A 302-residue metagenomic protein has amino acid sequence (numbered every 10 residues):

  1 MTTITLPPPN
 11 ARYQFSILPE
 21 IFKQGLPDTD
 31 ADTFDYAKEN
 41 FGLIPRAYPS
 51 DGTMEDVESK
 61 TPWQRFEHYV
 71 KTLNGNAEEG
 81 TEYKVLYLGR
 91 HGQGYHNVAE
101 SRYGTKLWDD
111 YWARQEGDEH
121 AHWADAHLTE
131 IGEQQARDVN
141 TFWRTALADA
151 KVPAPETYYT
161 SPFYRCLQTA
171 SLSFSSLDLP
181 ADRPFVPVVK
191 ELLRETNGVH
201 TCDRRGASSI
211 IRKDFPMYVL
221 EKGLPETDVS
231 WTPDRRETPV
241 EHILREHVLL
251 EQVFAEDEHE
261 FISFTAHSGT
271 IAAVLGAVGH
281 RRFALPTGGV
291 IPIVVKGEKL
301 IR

Functional and structural regions predicted by a protein language model:
T2-F185, V189, R212, P239-E246: Active-site-proximal alpha-helix that buttresses catalytic centers in soluble enzyme cores
G92-Y95, F163-C166, L193-E195, V229 (+2 more regions): Short, solvent-exposed loop/turn segments at secondary-structure junctions
N97-R102, V199-D203, A277: Short aromatic-enriched loop/helix-cap "lid" or pocket-rim segments at secondary-structure transitions that line
V188-G198, R204-R235: Histidine/lysine/aspartate-rich catalytic loop segments that bind and position anionic ligands
T232-V240, I271: Regulatory modules of eukaryotic transcription factors, especially in plants
H242-E258: A short, acidic, amphipathic alpha-helical segment used as a generic capping/interface helix at domain edges
V253, D257-H267, A273-L275, R281: C-terminal transmembrane module of eukaryotic multi-pass membrane proteins
G279-R302: Domain-level recognition of soluble alpha/beta enzyme cores, biased toward histidine phosphatases/phosphomutases
